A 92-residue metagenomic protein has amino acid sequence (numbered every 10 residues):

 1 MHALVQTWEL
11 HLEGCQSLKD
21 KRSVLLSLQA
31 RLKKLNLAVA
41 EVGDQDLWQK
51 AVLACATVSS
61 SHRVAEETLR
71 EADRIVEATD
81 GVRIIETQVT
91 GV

Functional and structural regions predicted by a protein language model:
M1-H2, V92: Absolute protein N-terminus
A3, E41-S61: Short, charge-patterned binding micro-sites
A3-G14, L18: Short glycine-/aliphatic-rich beta-strand segments at the starts of folded cytosolic domains
L4-W8, L53, I85-T87: Hydrophobic residues positioned within well-ordered beta-strands of beta-sheet architectures
C15-S23, H62-E66: Ordered, soluble secondary-structure elements with a strong preference for glycine-centered loop motifs and nearby
K19-A38: Short amphipathic alpha-helix segments
L35-G43, I84-E86: A short linear hydrophobic-aromatic micro-motif
T57-V92: C-terminal structural segments of small proteins and small subunits
